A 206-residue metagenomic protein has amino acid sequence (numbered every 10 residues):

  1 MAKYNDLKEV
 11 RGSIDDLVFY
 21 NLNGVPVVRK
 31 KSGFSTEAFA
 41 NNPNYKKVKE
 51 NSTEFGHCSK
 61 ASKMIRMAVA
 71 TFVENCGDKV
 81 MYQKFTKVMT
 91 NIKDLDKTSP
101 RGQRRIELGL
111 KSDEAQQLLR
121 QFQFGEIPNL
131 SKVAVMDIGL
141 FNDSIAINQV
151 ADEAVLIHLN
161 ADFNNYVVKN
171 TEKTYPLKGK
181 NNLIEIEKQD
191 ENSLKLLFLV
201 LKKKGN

Functional and structural regions predicted by a protein language model:
M1-E126: Long, polar/Ser/Thr-enriched low-complexity segments that form simple helices or flexible linkers at protein ends
K87-N206: Charged linear interaction tracts used for macromolecular binding and regulation
